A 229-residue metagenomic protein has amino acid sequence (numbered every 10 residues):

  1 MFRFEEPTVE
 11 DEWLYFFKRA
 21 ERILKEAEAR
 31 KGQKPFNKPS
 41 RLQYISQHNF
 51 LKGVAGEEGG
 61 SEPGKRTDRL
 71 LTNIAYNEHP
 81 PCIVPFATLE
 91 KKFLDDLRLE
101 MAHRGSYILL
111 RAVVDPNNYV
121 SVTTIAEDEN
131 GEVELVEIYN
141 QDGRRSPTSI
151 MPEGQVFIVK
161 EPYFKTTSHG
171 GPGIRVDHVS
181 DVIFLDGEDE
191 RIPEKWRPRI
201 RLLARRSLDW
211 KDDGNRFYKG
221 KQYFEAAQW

Functional and structural regions predicted by a protein language model:
M1-K65: Eukaryotic non-catalytic protein-interaction modules, chiefly N-terminal intrinsically disordered
G53-Y107, V113: Short boundary/loop segments of OB/S1/cold-shock single-stranded nucleic-acid-binding domains
L99-G105, L109-Q141: OB-fold (S1/OB) nucleic-acid-binding surfaces
P116-Y119, E132-L135, G143-P147, K165-S168 (+1 more regions): Eukaryotic short linear interaction motifs
I125-E132, I150, G154, K165: N-terminal accessory interaction module
N140-K160: Short nucleic-acid-contacting surface segments enriched for D/E, G, S/T with interspersed K/R
K160-R201: OB-fold/S1-family single-stranded nucleic acid-binding modules
L202-W229: Alpha-helical segment of the N-proximal tetratricopeptide repeat
